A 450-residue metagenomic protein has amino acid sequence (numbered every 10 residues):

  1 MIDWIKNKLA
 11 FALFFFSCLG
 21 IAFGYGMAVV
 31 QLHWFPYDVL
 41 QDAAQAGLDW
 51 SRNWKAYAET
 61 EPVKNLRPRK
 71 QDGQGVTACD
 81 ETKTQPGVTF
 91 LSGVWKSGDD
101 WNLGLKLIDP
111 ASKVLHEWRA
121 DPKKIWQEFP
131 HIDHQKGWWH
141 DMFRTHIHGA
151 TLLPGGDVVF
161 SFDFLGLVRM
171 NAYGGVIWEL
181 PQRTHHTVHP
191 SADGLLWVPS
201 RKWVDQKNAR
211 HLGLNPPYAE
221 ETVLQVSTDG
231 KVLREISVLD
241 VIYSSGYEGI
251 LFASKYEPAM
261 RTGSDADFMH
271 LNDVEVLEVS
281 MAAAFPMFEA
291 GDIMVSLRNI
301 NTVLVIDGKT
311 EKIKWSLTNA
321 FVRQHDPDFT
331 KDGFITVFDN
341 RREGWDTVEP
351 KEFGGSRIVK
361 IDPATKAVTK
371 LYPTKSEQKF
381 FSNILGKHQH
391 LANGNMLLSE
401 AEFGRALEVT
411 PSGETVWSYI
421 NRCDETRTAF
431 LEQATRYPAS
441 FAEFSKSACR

Functional and structural regions predicted by a protein language model:
M1-W4: N-terminal secretory signal peptides that target proteins for export/translocation
K6-R450: Histidine-/acidic-rich catalytic cores in large beta-rich domains
